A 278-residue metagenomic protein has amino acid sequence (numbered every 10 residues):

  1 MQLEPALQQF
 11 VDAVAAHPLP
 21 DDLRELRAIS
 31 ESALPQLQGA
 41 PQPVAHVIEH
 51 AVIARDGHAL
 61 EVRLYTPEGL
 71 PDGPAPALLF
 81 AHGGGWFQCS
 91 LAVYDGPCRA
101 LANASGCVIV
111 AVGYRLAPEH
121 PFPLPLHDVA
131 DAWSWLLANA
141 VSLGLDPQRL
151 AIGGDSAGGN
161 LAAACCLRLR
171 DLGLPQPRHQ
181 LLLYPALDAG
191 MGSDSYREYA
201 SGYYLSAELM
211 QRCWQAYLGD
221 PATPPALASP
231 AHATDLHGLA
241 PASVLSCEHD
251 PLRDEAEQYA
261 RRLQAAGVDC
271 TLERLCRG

Functional and structural regions predicted by a protein language model:
M1-P67: A glycine/proline-hinged amphipathic helix-loop "lid/cap" segment that gates access to hydrophobic ligand pockets
P74-G83: Short beta-strand element of the alpha/beta-hydrolase
A92-A111: Short amphipathic alpha-helix adjacent to the substrate-entry channel of hydrolases
H120-S142: Alpha/beta-hydrolase active-site loop
L137-I152, L172: Gly/Ser-rich "nucleophile elbow"/oxyanion-hole loop immediately N-terminal to the catalytic nucleophile in hydrolases
G154, G158, A162: Gly/Ala-rich beta-loop-alpha elbow adjacent to hydrolase catalytic centers
L167-A222: Hydrolase active-site cap/lid region
A222-G278: Serine-hydrolase catalytic core
